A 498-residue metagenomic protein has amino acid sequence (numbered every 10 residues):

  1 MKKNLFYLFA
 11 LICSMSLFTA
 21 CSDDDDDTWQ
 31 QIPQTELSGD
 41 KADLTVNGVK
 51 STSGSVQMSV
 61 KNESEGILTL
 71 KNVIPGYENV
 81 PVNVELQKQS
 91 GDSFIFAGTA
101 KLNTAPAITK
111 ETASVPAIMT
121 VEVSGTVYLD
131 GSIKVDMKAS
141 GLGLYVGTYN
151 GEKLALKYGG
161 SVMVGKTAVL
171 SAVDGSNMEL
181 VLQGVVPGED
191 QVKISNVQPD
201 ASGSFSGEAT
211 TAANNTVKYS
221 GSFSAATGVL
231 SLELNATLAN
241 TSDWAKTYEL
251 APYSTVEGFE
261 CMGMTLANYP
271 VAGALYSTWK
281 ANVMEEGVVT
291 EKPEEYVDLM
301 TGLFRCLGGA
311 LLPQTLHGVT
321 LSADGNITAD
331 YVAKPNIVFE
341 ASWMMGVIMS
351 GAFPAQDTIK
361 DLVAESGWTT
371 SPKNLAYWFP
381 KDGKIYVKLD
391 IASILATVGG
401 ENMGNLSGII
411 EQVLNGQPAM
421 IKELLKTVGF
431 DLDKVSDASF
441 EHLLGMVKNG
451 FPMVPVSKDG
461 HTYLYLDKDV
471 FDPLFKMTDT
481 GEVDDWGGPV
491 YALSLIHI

Functional and structural regions predicted by a protein language model:
M1-F6: Positively charged n-region of N-terminal signal peptides that target proteins for export
L17-A20: C-terminal motif of bacterial Sec signal peptides marking the signal peptidase cleavage site
S22-T28: Bacterial lipoprotein signal-peptidase II cleavage site
W29-T52, K134-M163, T237-R305: Tryptophan-anchored aromatic micro-motifs
T52-N83, G159-S195, M262-V398: N-terminal glycine/threonine-rich, aromatic-flanked beta-hairpin/loop signature
G98-V123, G207-A212, L389-K458: Acidic, glycine-rich flexible loop segments
E122-G143, P199, V217-T241: Repeat-associated, polar segments at repeat-unit boundaries in modular proteins
I496-I498: Conserved small/polar residues in nucleotide/adenosyl-binding loops
